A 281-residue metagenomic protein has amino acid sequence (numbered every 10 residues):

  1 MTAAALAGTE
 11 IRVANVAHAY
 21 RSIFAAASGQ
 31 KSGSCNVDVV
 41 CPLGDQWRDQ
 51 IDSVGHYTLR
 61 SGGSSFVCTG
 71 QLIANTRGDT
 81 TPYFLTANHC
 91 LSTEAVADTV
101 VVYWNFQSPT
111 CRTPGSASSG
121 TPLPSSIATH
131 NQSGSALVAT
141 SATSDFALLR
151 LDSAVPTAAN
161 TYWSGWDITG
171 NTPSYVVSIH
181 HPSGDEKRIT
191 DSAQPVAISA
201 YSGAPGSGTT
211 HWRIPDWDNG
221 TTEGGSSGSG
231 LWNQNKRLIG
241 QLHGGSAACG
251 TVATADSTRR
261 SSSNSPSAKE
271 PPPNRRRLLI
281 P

Functional and structural regions predicted by a protein language model:
M1-P215: Serine endopeptidase catalytic core focused on the charge-relay Asp
A14, I23, D152, I239 (+2 more regions): Small/flexible residues
Q71-T81, G220-L242: Catalytic nucleophile loop of clan PA
A87-C90, P182-S183, G224, Q241-A247: Short beta->alpha transition motifs characteristic of CBS
E94, N235, A247: Active-site-proximal flexible loops/turns
L238-N264: Membrane-proximal bilayer-interacting regions
D256-P281: A recurrent domain-boundary module in secreted/ectodomain proteins
